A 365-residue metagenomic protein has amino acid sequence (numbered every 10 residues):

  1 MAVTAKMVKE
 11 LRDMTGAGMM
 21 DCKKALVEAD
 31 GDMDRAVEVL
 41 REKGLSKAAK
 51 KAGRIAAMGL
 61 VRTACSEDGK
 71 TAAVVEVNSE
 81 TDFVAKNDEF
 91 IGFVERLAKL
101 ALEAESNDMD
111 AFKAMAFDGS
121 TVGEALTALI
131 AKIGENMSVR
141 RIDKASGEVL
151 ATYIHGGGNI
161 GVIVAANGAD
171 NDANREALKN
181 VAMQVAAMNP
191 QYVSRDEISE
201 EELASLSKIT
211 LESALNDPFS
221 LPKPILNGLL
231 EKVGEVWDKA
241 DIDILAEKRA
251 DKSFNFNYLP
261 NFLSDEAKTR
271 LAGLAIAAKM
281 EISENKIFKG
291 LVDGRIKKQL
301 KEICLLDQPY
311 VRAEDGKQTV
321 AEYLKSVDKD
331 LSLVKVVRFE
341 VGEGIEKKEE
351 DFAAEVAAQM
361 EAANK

Functional and structural regions predicted by a protein language model:
A2-K365: N-terminal assembly/interaction segments in proteins that build large macromolecular machines
